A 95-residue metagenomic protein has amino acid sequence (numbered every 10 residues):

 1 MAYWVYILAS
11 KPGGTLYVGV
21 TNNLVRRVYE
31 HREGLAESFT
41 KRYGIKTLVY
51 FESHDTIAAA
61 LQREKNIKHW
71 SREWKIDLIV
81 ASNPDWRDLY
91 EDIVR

Functional and structural regions predicted by a protein language model:
M1-S53, A58-K65, L78, S82-R95: GIY-YIG nuclease catalytic motif and its immediate N-terminal context
H69: Positively charged, solvent-exposed patches that mediate nucleic-acid binding
